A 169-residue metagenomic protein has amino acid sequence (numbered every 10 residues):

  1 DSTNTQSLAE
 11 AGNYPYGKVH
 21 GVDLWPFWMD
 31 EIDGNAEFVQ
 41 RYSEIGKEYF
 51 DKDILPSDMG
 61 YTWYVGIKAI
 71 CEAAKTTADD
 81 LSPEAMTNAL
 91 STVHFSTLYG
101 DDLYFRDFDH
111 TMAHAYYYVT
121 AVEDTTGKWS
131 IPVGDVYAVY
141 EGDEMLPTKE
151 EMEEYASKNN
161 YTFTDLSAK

Functional and structural regions predicted by a protein language model:
D1-V65, T76, P132-S167: Extracellular/periplasmic periplasmic-binding protein-like sensory domains
Y42, G66-I70, Y118: Residue-level signal for nonpolar/aromatic packing positions in well-ordered secondary structure
Y49-G60, C71-Y140: Segments of small-molecule ligand-sensing domains
